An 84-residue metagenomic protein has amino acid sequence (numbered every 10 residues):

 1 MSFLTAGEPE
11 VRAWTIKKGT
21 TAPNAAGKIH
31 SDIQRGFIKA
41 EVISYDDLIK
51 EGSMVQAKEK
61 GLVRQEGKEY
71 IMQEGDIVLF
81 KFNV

Functional and structural regions predicted by a protein language model:
M1-I71, N83: C-terminal-of-GTPase-core extension/linker across diverse P-loop GTPases
Q73-I77: Structural motif
